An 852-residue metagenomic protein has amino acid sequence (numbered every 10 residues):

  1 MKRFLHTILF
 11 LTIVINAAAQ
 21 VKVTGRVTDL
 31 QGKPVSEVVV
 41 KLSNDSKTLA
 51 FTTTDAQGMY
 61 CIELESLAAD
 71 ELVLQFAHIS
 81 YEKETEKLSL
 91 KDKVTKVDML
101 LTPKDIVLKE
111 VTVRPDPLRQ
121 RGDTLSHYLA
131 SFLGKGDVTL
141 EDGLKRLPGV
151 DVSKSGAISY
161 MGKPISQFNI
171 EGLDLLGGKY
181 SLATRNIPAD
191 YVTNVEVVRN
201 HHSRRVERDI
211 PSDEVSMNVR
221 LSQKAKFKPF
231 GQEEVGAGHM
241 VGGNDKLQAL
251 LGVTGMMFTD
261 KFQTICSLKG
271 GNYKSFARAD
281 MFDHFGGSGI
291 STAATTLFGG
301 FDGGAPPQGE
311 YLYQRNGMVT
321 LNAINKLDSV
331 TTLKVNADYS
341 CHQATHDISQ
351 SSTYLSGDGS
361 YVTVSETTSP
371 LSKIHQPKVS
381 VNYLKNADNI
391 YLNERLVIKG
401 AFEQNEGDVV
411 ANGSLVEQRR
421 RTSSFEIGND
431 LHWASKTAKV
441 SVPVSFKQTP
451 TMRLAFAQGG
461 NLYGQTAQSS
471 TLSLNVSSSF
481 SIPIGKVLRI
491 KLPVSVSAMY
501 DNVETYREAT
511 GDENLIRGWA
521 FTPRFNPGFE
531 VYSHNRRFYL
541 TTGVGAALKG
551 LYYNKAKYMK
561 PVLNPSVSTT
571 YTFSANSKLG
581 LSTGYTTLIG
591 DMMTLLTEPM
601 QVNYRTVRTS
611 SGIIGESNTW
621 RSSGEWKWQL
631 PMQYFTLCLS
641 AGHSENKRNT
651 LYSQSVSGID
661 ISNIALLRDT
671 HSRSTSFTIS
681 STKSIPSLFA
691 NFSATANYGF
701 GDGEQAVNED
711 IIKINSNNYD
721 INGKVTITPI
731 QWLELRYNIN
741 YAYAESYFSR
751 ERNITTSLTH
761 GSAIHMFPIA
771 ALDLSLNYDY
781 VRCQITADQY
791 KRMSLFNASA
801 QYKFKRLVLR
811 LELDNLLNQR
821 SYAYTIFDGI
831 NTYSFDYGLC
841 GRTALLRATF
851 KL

Functional and structural regions predicted by a protein language model:
A19-Q20, R26, L30-G32, Q57-M59 (+20 more regions): Membrane-proximal, glycine/serine-rich, low-complexity loop/turn segments characteristic of large bacterial
L30-N44: Short, ordered, surface-exposed loop/turn motifs in non-cytosolic proteins
N44-K47, E71-K87: A short, solvent-exposed loop/turn motif at the edges and junctions of modular extracellular/periplasmic domains
S46-M59: Short, acidic Ser/Thr/Gly-rich low-complexity loop/linker segments typical of extracellular and cell-surface proteins
R208-D209, A277-D283, T345-V362, Q404-L415 (+12 more regions): Outer-membrane beta-barrel translocator domains and adjoining extracellular loop/strand segments of Gram-negative
D213, G238-L251, Y313-V319, K373-P377 (+13 more regions): Residues that define the transmembrane beta-barrel architecture of outer-membrane proteins
P229-G243, T264, L268, V544-Y552 (+5 more regions): Transmembrane beta-strand segments that form the barrel wall of outer-membrane beta-barrel proteins
I324-H342, L371-A411, L415-N554, V562-P565 (+6 more regions): Face-selective signature of the C-terminal outer-membrane beta-barrel domain
